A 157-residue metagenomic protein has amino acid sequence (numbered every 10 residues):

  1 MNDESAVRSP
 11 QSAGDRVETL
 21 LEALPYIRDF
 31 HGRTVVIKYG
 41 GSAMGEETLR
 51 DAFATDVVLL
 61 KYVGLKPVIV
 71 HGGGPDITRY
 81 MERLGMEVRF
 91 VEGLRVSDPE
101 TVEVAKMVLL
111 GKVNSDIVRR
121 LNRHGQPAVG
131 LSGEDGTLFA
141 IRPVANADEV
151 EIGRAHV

Functional and structural regions predicted by a protein language model:
M1-H156: Nucleotide/pyrophosphate-binding catalytic subdomain
